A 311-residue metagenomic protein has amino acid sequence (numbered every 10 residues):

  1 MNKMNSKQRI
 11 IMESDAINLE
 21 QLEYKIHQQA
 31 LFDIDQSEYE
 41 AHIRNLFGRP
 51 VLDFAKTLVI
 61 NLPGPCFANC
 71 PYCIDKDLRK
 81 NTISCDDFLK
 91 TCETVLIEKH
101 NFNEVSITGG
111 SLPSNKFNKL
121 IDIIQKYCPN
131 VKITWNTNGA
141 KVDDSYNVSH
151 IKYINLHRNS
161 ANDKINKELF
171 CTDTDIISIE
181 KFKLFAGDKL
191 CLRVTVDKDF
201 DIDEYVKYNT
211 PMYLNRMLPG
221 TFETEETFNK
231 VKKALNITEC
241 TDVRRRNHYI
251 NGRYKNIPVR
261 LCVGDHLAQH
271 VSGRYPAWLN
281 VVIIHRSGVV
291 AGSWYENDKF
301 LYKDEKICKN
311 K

Functional and structural regions predicted by a protein language model:
K3-L46, K56, V271-K311: Flexible mid-to-C-terminal extensions adjoining Fe-S/redox cofactors in radical SAM and related proteins
E38-D87, W294: Canonical Radical SAM [4Fe-4S] cluster-binding loop centered on the CxxxCxxC motif and its immediate flanking residues
A55-K56, C70, F102, I151 (+3 more regions): Short, well-ordered alpha-helix to beta-strand connector turns
D75-C85, H100-N115, P129-V142, I151-E180 (+2 more regions): Core AdoMet radical
L96-K99, Y146-H150, F182-F185, V206-N209: Acidic (Asp/Glu)-rich catalytic clusters
F117-D122, V142-H150, D201-V206: Distinct, well-ordered alpha-helical segments
I121-P129, F182-G187: Surface-exposed amphipathic alpha-helices with a cationic face
N159, D163-W278, V282, R286: Radical SAM enzyme [4Fe-4S]-AdoMet core and its adjacent flexible, acidic and glycine-rich loops/tails across
